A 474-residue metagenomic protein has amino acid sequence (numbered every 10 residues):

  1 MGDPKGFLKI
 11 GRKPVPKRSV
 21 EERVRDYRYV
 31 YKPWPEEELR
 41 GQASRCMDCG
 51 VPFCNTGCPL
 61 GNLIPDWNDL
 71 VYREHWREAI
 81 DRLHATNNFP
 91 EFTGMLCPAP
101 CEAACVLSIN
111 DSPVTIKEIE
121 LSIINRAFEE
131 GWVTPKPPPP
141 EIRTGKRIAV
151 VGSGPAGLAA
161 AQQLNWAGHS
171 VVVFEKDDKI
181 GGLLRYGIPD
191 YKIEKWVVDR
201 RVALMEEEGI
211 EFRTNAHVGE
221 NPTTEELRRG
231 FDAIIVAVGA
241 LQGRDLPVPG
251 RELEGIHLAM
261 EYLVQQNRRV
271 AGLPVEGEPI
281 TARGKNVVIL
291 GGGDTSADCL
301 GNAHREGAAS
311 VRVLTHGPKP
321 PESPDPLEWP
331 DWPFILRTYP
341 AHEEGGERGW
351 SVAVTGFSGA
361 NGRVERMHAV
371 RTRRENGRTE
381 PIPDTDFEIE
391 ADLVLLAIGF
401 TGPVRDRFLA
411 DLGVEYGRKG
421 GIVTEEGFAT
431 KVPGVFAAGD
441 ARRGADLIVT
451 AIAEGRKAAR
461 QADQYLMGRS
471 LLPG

Functional and structural regions predicted by a protein language model:
L8-V30: Short, contiguous pre-domain boundary segments
R23-Q42, L63-M95, A99, N110-I142 (+1 more regions): Ferredoxin-type iron-sulfur electron-transfer modules in oxidoreductases and energy-metabolism complexes
N88, G154-A156, K179, G293-T295 (+1 more regions): Residue-level detector of alpha-helix initiation sites
I142, R147-V151, D199-V248, T355-R373 (+2 more regions): Feature captures the FAD/FMN-dependent oxidoreductase FAD-binding
R147-V172, T295-H304: N-terminal Rossmann-like FAD-binding beta1-loop-alpha1 element of flavoenzymes
S170-V173, D177-F212, L300-G356, S470-G474: Rossmann-like dinucleotide-binding cores of NAD(P)H-dependent redox enzymes
E252-G284, E375-A445: FAD-site-proximal beta/loop scaffold in flavoenzymes
S296-L300, E306, A438-L472: A conserved FAD-binding loop/helix module that cradles the flavin
